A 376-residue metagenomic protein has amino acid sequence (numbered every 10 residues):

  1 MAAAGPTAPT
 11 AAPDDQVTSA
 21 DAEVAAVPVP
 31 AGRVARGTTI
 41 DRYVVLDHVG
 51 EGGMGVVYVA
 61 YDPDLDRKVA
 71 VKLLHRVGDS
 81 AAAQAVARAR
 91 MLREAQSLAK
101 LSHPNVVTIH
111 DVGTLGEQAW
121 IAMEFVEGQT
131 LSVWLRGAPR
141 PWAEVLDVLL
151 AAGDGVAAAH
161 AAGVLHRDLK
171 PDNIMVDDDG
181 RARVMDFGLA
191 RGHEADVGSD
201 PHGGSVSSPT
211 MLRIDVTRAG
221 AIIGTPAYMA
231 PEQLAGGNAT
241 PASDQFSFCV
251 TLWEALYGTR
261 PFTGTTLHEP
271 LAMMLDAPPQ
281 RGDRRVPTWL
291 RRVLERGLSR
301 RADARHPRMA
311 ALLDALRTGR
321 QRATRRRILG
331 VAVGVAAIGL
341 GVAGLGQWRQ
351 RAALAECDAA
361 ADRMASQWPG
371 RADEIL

Functional and structural regions predicted by a protein language model:
M1-V17: Intrinsically disordered, low-complexity regulatory segments that flank or precede the catalytic domain of eukaryotic
A25-A277: Conserved ATP-binding/catalytic core of the eukaryotic-like protein kinase fold, especially serine/threonine kinases
R285-L298: Conserved C-terminal C-lobe helix
R301-A302: Short helix/strand-capping hinge loops at secondary-structure junctions that flank key functional elements
R305: Conserved HRD-motif arginine in the catalytic loop of eukaryotic-like protein kinases
G319-G330: Short, low-complexity patches enriched in S/T/P/G
I328-G330, G339-L376: Charged/polar helix/coil "stalk" or linker segments at domain boundaries
